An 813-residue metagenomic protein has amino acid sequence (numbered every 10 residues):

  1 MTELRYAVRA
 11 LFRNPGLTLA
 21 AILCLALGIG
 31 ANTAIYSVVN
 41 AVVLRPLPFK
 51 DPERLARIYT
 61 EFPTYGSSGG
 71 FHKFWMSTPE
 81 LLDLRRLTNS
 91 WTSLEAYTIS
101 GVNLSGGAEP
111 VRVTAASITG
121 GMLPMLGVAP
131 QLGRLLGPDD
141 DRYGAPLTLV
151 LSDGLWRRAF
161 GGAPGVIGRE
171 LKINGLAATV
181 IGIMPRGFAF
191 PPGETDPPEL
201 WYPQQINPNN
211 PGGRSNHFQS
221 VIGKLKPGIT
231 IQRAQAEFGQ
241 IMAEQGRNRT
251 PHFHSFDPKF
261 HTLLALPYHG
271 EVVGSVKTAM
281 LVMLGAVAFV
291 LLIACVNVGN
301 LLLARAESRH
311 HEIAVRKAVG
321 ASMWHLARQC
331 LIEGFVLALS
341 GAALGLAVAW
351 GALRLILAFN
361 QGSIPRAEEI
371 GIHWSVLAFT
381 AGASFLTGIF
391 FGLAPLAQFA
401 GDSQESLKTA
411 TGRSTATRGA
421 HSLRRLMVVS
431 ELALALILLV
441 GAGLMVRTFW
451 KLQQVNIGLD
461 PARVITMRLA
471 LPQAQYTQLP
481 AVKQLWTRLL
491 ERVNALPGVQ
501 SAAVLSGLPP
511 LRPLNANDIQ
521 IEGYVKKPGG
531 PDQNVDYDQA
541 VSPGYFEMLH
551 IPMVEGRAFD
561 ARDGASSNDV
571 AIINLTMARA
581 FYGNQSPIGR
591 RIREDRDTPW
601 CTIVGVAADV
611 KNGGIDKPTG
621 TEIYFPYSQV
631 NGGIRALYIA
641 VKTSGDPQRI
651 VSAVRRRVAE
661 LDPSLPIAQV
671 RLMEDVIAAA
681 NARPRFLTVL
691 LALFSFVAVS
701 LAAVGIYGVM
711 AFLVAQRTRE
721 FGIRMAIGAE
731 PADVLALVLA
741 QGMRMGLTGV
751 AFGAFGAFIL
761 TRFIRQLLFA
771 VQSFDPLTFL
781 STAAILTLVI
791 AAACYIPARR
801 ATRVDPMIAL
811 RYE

Functional and structural regions predicted by a protein language model:
M1-L17, G101, E109-R112, G144 (+13 more regions): Membrane-helix entry/capping segments
M1-T18, Y268-V273, L301-R328, I332 (+3 more regions): Alpha-helical transmembrane segments of integral membrane proteins
N14-V42, P46, I293-C295, A342 (+4 more regions): Short, strongly hydrophobic transmembrane alpha-helices
I35-P63, T88-S90, A129, E194-T195 (+7 more regions): Membrane-proximal juxtamembrane linkers immediately C-terminal to transmembrane helices
V38, G299, F335-S406, L444-T448 (+1 more regions): Small-residue-rich transmembrane alpha-helices
L47-G101, H217-I222, N456-D518: Membrane-proximal extracellular/periplasmic loop immediately following the first transmembrane helix
A115-P138, L147-L281, R354, G441 (+4 more regions): Mid-to-C-terminal secondary-structure elements that act as membrane-proximal/extracytoplasmic interface segments
A294-A338, T415, V704-M743, V750 (+3 more regions): Interfacial "coupling" helices/loops that link adjacent transmembrane helices in transporter permeases
